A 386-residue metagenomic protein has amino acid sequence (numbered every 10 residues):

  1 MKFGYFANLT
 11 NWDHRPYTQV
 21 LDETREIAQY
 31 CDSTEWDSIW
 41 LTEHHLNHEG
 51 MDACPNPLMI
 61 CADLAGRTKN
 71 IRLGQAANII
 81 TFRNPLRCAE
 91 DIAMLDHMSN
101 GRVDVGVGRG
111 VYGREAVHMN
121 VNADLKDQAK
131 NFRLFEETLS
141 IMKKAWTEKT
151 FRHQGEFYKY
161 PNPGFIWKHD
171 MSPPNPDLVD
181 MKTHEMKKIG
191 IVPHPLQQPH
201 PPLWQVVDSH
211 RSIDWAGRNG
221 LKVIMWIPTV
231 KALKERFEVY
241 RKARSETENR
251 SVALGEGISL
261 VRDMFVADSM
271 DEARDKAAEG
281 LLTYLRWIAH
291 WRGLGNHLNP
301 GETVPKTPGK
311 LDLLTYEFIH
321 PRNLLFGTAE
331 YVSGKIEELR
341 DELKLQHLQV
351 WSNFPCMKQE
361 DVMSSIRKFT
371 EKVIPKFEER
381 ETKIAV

Functional and structural regions predicted by a protein language model:
M1-R72, Q198-P201, V386: N-terminal beta1-alpha1-beta2 module of alpha/beta enzyme domains
K2-Q19, F82-N175, K222-M225, T229-K231: Flexible, glycine-rich active-site loops centered on histidine and acidic residues that chelate a metal or position
F3, E35, E43, L64 (+8 more regions): Conserved, mostly hydrophobic/aromatic
F3-A7, I39-L41, L73-Q75, V103-V107 (+4 more regions): Hydrophobic faces of well-ordered beta-strands that scaffold small-molecule active sites in alpha/beta enzyme cores
D32-S33, C61-K69, I92, D96-R102 (+3 more regions): Acidic (Asp/Glu)-rich catalytic clusters
S38-I60, I79, V111, I227-V230 (+1 more regions): Glycine-rich, proline-tolerant flexible connector loops at the mouths of alpha/beta enzymes
M51-Q75, L134, R367-E381: Alpha-helix-loop-beta-strand connector modules within alpha/beta enzyme cores
Q128-H194, K231-L345, E378-V386: An alpha-helical appendage that flanks or caps ligand/catalytic pockets
